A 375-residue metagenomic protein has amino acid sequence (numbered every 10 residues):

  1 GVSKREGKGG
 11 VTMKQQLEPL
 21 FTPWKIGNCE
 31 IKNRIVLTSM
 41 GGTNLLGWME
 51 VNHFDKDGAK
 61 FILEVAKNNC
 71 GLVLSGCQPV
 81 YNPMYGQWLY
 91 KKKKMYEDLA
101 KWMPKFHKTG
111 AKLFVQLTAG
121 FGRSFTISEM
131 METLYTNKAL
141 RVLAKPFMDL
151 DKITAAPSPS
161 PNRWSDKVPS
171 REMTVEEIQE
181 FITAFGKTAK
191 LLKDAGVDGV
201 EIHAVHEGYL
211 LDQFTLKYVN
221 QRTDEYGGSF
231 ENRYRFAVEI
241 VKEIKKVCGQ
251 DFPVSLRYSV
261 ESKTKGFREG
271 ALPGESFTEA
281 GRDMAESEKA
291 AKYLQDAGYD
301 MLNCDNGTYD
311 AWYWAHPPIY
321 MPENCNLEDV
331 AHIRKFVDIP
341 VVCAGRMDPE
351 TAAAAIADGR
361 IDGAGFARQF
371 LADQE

Functional and structural regions predicted by a protein language model:
K4-R5, G9-E375: Flavin-dependent oxidoreductase catalytic cores
